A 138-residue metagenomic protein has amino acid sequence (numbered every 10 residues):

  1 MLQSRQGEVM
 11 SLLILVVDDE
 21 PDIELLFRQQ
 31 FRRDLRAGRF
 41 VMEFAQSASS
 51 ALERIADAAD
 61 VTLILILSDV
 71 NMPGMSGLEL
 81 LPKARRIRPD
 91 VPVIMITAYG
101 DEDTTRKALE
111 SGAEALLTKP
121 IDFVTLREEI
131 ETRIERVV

Functional and structural regions predicted by a protein language model:
P21-F44: Two-component/phosphorelay signaling modules centered on CheY-like receiver
R28, F44-L65, R86: Acidic, metal-coordinating helix/loop segments flanking the phosphotransfer/catalytic sites of two-component signaling
L67-D69: Active-site T/S-Asp motif of two-component receiver
M72: Receiver (REC) domain active-site loop signature in two-component systems and cognate sites in sensor histidine kinases
E79, R86, G100-A115, E128: Alpha4 helix (beta4-alpha4-beta5 surface) of REC/receiver domains from two-component response regulators
K119: A Lys-centered signature of the CheY-like receiver
D122, L126: Receiver (REC) domain switch/active-site region of two-component response regulators
